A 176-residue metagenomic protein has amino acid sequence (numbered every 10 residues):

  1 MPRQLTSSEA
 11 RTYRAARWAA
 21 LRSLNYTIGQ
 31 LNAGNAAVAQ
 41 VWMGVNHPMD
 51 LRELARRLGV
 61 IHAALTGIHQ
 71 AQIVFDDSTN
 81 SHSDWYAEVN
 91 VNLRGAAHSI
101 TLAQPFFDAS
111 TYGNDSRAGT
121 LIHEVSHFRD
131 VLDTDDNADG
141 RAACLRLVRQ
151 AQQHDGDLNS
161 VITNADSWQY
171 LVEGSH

Functional and structural regions predicted by a protein language model:
M1-A118, F128-H176: Predominantly extracellular/secreted Zn2+-dependent metalloproteases
E124: Walker B catalytic acidic pair
